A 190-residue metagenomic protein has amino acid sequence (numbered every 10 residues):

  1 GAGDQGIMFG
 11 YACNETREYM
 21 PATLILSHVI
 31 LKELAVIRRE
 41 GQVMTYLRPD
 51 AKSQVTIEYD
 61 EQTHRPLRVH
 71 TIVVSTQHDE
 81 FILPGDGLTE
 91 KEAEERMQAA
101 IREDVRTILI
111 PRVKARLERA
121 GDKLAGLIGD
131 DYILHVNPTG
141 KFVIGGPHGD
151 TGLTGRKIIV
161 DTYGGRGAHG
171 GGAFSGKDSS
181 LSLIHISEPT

Functional and structural regions predicted by a protein language model:
G1-I144: Glycine-rich, mobile lid/loop segments that gate access to catalytic sites or pores
A12-T16, P147-G149, I158, S179: Short capping/connector residues at structural and topological boundaries
V113, G164-G167, S187: Alpha-helix capping/termination and helix-coil
G149-S175: A glycine-rich, aromatic-flanked flexible loop/lid motif
G176-L183: Active-site pocket-shaping loop/turn-to-helix segments
I184-T190: Residue-level detector of conserved catalytic or cofactor/ligand-binding positions in enzyme active sites
